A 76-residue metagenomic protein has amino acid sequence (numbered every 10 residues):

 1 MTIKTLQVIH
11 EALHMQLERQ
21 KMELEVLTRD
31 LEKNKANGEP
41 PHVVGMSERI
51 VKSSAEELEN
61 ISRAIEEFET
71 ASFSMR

Functional and structural regions predicted by a protein language model:
M1-K33, E66-F73: N-terminal acidic leader/helix
Q7, P41-S53: Short, charged, amphipathic alpha-helical segments
L13, Q20, V51-S54, I61: Amphipathic alpha-helical coiled-coil segments
R29-L31, V43, E56-E57, I65: Short, linear, compositionally biased motifs with a strong N-terminal bias
A55-R76: Charged low-complexity stretches with an acidic bias
